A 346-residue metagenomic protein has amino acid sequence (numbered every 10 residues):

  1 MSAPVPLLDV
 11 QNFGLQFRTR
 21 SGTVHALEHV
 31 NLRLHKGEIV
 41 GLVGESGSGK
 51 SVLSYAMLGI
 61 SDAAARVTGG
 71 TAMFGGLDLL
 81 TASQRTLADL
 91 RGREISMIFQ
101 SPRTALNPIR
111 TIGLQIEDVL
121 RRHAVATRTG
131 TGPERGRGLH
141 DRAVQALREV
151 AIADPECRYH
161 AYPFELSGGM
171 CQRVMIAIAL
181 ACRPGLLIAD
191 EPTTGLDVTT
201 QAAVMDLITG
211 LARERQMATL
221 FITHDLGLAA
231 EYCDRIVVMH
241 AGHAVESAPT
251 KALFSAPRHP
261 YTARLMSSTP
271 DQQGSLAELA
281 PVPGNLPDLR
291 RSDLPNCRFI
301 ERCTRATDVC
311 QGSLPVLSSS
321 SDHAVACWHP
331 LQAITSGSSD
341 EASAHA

Functional and structural regions predicted by a protein language model:
P4, A153-C157, S247-A346: Short catalytic/signature loops enriched in Gly
E45, I188-P192, L196-A277: P-loop NTP-binding/switch modules centered on Walker-like glycine-rich loops
R66-D78: Conserved ABC transporter NBD signature motif
L77-D78, T131, R135-C157, M266-S267: Conserved ABC ATPase "signature" region
A161-L166, M170: Conserved ABC ATPase signature
A181-G185: A short, proline-enriched helix->beta-strand linker immediately N-terminal to the Walker B motif in ABC-type P-loop
